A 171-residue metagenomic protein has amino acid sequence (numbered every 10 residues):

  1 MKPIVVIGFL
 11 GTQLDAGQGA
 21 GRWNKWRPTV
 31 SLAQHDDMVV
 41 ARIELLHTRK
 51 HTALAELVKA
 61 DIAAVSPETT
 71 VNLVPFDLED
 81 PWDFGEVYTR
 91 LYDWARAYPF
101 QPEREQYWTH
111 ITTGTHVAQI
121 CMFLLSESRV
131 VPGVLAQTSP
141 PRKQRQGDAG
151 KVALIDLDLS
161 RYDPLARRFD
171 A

Functional and structural regions predicted by a protein language model:
M1-W108, T115-A171: Long, low-complexity, Lys/Arg-enriched
